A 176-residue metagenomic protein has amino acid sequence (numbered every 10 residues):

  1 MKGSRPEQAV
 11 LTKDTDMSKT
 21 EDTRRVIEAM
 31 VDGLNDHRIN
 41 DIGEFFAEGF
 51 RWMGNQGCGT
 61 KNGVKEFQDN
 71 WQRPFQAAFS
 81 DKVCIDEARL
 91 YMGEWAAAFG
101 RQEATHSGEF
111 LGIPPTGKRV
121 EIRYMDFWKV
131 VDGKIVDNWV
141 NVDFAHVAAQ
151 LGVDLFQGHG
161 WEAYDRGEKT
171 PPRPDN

Functional and structural regions predicted by a protein language model:
K2-N176: C-terminal and inter-domain tail/linker signature
